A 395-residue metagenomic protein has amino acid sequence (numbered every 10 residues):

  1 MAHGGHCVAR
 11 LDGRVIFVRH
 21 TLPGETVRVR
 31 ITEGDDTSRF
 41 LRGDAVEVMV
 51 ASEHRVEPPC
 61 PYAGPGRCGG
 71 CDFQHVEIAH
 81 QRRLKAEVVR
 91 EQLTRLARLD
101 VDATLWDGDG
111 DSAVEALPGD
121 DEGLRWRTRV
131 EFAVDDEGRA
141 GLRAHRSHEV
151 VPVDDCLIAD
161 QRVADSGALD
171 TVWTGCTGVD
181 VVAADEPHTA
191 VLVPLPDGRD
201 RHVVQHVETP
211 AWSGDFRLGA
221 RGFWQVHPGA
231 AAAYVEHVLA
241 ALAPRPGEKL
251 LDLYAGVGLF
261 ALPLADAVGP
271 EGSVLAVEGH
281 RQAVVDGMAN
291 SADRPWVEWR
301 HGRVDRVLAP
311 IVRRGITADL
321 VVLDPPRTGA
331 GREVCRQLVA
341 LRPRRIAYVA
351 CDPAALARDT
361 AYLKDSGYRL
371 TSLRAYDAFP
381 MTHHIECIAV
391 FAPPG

Functional and structural regions predicted by a protein language model:
M1-L323, T328-R336, R342: Accessory RNA-recognition modules of RNA-modification enzymes
V8, I388-V390: Conserved hydrophobic/aromatic beta-strand scaffold that supports enzyme active sites
V134, F391-A392: Short beta-strand-to-turn element immediately C-terminal to the catalytic PLP-Schiff-base lysine in fold type I
R300-I385, A392-P394: S-adenosylmethionine
